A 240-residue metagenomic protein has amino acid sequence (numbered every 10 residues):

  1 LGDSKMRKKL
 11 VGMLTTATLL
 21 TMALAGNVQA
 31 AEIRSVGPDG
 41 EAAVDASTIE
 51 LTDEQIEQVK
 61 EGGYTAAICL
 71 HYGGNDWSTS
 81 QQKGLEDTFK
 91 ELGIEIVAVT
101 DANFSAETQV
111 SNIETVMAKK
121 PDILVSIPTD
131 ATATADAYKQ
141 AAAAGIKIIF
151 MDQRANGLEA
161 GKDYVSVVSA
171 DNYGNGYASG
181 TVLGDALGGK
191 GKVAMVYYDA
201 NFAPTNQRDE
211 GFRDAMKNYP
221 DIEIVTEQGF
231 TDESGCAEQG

Functional and structural regions predicted by a protein language model:
G2-D3, R7-T18, G26-G240: A residue-level marker of the well-folded mature domains of exported/periplasmic proteins
A23: Predominantly soluble domains enriched in secretory-pathway, periplasmic, or organellar proteins
